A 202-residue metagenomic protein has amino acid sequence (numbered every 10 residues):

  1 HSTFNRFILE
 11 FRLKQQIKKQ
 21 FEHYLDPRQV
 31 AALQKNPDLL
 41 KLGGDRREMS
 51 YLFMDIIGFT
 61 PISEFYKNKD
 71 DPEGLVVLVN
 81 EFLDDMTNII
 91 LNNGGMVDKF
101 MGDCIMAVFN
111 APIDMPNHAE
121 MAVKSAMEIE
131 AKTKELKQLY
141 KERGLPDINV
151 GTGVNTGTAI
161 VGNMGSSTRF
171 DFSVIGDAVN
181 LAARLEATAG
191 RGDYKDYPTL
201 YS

Functional and structural regions predicted by a protein language model:
H1-R47, P61-E64, D70-E73: Regulatory cytosolic signal-relay segments
L25, M54, T156, D196: A conserved hydrophobic position in a structured secondary element of the catalytic/binding core that shapes
L40-S125: Catalytic NTP-binding/metal-coordinating core of nucleotidyl cyclase/transferase enzymes
D45-E48, D147-N149, T168: Short loop/turn elements that form and flank the Walker-type P-loop nucleotide-binding site in RecA-like NTPase cores
V77-G95, A111-T152, T156, D177-G190: Alpha-helical scaffold within the catalytic cores of cyclic-nucleotide enzymes
N117, F170-S173, Y194: Catalytic cores and conserved motifs of cyclic dinucleotide signaling enzymes
A159-V161, T188-S202: Cytosolic regulatory/linker segments at or just downstream of nucleotide-handling modules in signal-transduction
N163-S166: Cytochrome P450 core scaffold surrounding the K-helix E-X-X-R motif and the conserved "meander" helix-loop region
